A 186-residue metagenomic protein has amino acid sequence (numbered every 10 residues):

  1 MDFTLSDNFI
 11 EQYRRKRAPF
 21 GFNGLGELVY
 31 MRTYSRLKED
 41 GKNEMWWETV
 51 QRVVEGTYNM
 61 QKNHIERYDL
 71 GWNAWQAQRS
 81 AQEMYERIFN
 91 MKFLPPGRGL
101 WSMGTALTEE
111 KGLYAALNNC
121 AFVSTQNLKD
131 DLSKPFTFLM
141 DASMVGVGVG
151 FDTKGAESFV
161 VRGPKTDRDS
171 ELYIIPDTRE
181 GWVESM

Functional and structural regions predicted by a protein language model:
M1-S185: Extended catalytic cores of very large enzyme megasubunits
